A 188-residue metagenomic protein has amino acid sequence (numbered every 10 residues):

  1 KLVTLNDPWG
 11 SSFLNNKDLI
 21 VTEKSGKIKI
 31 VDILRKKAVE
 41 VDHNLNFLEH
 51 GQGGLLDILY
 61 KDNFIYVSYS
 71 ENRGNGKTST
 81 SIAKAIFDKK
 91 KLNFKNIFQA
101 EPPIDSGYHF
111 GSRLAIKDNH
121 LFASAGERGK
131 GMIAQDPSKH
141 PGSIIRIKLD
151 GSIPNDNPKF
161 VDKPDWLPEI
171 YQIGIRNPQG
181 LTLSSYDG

Functional and structural regions predicted by a protein language model:
K1, A38, F87, S152-K163: Blade/loop signatures of beta-propeller domains
K1-M132, G180-G188: Acidic, Gly/Ser/Thr-rich repeat motifs that build Ca2+-stabilized beta-propeller blades
D18-K27, P158-Y171: Short, surface-exposed polybasic-and-hydrophobic patches located at secondary-structure transitions
H50, S106, K163, I170-I175: Short, glycine/acidic-rich beta->alpha junctions
S79-K89, P137-D150: Beta-propeller blade signature
I116-L121, R146-N155: A structural motif
W166-G188: Repeat-solenoid scaffold signature
